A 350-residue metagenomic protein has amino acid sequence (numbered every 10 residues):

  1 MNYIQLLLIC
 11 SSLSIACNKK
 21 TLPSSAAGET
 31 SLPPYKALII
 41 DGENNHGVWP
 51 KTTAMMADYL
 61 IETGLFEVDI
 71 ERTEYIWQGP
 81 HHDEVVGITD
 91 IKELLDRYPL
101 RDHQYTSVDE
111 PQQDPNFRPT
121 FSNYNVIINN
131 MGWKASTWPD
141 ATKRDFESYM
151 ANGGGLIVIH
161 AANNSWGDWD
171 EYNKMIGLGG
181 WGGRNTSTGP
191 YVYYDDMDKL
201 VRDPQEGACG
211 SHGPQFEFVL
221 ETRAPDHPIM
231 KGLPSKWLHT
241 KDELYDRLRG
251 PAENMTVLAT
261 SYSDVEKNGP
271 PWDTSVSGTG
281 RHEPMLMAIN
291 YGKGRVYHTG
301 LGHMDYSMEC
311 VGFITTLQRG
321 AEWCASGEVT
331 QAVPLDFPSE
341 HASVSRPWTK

Functional and structural regions predicted by a protein language model:
M1-I9: Sec-dependent signal peptide recognition, specifically the positively charged N-region followed immediately by
S14-A16: C-terminal motif of bacterial Sec signal peptides marking the signal peptidase cleavage site
L22-P23, G28-Y35, K51-T52, D58-T63 (+5 more regions): Extracellular ligand-binding/catalytic regions of CAZymes and related secreted enzymes and adhesion modules
G28-L32, L38-I40, N44-W166: Helical hinge/lid and interdomain linker segments adjacent to catalytic or ligand-binding clefts that mediate domain
N44-N45, K134, N163-S165, S235 (+3 more regions): Short, solvent-exposed loop/turn segments at secondary-structure junctions
I61, E67, E110-Q112, T142 (+1 more regions): Catalytic beta-strand/loop cores that center a nucleophilic Ser/Cys/Thr and support acyl-enzyme chemistry
T120, N129, W133-G232: A glycine-rich, often tryptophan-bearing local segment used as a flexible ligand/cofactor-contacting loop or short
G155-I157, L258, Y297: Structural detector of well-ordered beta-strand residues that form the stable sheet scaffold of enzyme domains
